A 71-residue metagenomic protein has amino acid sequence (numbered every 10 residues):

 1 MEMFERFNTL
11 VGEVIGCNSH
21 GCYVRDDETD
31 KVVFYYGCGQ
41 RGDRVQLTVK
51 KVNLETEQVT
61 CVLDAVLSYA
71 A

Functional and structural regions predicted by a protein language model:
M1-A71: Single-stranded RNA-binding regions, centering on S1/OB-family and related RNA-binding modules
